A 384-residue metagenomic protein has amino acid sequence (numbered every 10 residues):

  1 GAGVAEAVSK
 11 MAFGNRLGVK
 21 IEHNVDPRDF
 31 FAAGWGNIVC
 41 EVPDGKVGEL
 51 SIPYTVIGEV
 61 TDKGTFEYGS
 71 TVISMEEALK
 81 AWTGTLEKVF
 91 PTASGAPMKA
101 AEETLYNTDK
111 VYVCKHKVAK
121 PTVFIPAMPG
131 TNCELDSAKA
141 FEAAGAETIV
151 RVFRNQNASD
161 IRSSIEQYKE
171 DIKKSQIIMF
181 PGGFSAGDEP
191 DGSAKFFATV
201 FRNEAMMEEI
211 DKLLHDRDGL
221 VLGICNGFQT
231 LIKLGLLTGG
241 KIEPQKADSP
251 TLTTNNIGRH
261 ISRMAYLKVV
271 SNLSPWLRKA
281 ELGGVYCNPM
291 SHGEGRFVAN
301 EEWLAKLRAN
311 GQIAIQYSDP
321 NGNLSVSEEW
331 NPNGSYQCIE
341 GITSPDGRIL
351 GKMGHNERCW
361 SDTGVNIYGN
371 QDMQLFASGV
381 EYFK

Functional and structural regions predicted by a protein language model:
G1-F124, T131-Q167: Glycine-/charge-enriched secondary-structure boundary and capping motifs
M11-A12, P181, S185-P275: Cysteine-nucleophile active-site neighborhood
F13-L17, G45, I52, D62 (+9 more regions): Generic secondary-structure signature for well-ordered alpha-helical cores
E41, A127, M179-P181, G223-C225 (+1 more regions): Short beta-strand segments
I57, I161-R162, Q167-E170, E209-L214 (+1 more regions): Amide-donor transfer/coupling interface in amidating biosynthetic enzymes
Y106-S193, N203, L277-R278, G284-C287 (+3 more regions): Extended, subdomain-level signal for the structured scaffold at the beginning of enzyme domains
